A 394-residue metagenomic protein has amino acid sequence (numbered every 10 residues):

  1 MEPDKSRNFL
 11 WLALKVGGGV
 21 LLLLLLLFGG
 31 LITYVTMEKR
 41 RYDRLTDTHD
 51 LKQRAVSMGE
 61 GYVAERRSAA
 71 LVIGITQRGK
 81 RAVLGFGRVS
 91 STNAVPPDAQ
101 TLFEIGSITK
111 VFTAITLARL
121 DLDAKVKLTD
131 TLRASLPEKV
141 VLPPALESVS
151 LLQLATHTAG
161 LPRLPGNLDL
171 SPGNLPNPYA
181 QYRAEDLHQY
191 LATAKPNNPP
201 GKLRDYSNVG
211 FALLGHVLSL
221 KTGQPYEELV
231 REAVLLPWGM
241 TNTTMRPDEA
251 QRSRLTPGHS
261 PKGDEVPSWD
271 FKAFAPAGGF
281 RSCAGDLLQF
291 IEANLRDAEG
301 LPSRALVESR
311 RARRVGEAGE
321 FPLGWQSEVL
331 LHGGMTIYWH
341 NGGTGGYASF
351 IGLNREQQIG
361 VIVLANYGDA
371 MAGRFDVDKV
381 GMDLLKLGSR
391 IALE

Functional and structural regions predicted by a protein language model:
E2-G85, S219-T222, E228-R231, L236 (+1 more regions): Catalytic loop of the DD-peptidase/beta-lactamase superfamily, centered on the K-T-G motif and neighboring
K39-R44, R88, T131-K139, L168-N174 (+1 more regions): Short linear capping/connector segments at secondary-structure termini
Y42-T48, L102-E104, K139-L142, G173-P178 (+3 more regions): Second-shell loop/turn segments in exported
D47, L51, T101, L128 (+6 more regions): Residue-level signature of the cytosolic catalytic core of signaling kinases
D50, R54-M58, S107, F112-T116 (+11 more regions): Extracytoplasmic/secreted proteins, especially bacterial periplasmic and envelope-associated proteins
R54-A55, V83, S171-P199, Q224-T243 (+1 more regions): Short, charged, amphipathic alpha-helices and their helix-cap/turn boundaries
E65-A69, T92-Q153, P196-V209, A275-G278 (+1 more regions): Short active-site loop at a secondary-structure junction that contains or immediately precedes the catalytic residue(s)
E104-S107, L120-N167, T193, H216 (+2 more regions): Active-site helix/loop module of the DD-peptidase/beta-lactamase fold, centered on the serine-lysine SxxK catalytic
